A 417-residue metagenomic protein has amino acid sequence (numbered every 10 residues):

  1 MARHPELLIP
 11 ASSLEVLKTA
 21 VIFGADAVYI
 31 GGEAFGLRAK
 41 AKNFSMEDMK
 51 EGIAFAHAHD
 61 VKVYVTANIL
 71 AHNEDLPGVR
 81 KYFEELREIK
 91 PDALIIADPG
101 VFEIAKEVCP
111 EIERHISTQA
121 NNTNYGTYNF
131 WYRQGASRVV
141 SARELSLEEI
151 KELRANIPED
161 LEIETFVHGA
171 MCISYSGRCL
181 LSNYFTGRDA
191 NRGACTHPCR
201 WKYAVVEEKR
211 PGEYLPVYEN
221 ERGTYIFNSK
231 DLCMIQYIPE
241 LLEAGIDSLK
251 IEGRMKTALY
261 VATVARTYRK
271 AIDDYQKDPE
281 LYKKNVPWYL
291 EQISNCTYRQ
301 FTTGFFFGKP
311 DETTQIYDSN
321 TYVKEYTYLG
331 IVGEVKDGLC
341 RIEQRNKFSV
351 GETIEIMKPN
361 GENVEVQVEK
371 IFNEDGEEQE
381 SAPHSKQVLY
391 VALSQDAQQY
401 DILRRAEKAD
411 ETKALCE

Functional and structural regions predicted by a protein language model:
M1-A11, V16-I22, A27-I30, A34 (+7 more regions): Surface-exposed amphipathic alpha-helical tracts and adjacent flexible/coil segments at the periphery of soluble enzymes
R38-F55: Glycine-rich, positively charged N-terminal anion/phosphate-binding segment
V65-T66, I96, I116-T118: Short beta-strand elements of ligand-binding domains
P77, I112-T123: Gly/Gly-Pro- and Ser/Thr-rich, intrinsically disordered tail segments characteristic of DNA damage-repair and tolerance
G100-V101: Alpha-helix capping/helix-boundary segments
C109: Conserved phosphotransfer cores of two-component systems
